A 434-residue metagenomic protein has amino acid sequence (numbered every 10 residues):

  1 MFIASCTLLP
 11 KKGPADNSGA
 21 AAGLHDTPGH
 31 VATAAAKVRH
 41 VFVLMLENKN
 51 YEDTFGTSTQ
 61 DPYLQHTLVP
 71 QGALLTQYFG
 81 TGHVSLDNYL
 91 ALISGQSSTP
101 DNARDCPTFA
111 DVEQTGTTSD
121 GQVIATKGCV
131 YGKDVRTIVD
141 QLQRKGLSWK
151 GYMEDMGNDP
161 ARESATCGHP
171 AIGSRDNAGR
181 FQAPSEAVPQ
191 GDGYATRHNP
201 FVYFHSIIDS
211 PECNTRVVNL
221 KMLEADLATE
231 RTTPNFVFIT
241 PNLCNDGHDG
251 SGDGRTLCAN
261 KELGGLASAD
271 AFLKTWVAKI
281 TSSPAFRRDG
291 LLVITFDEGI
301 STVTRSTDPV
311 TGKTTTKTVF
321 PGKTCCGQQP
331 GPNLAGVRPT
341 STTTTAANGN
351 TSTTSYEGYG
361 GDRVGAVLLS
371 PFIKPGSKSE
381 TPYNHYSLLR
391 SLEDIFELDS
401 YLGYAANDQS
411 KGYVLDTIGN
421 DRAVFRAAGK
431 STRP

Functional and structural regions predicted by a protein language model:
F2-S5: C-terminal motif of bacterial Sec signal peptides marking the signal peptidase cleavage site
L8-L9, G13-P434: N-terminal pro-sequences and low-complexity stem/linker regions of secreted or lumenal proteins
